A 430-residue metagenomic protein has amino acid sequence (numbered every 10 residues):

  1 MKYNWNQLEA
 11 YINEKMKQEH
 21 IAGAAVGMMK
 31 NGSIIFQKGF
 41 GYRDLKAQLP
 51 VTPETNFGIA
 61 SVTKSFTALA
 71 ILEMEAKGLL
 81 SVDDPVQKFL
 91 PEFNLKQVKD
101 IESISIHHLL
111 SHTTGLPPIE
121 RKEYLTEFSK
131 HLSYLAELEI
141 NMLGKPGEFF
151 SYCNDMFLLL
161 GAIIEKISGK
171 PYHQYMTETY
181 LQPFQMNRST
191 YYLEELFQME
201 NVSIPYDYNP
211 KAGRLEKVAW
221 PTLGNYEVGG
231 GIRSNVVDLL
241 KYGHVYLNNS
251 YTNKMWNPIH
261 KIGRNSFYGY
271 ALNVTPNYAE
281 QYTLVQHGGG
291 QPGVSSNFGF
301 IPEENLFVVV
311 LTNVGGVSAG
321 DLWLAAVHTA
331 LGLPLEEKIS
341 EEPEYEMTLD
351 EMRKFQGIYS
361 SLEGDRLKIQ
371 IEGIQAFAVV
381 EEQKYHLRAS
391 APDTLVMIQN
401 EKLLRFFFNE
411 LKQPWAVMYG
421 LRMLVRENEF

Functional and structural regions predicted by a protein language model:
M1-G39, E165-K166, K170, Q174-E178 (+2 more regions): Catalytic loop of the DD-peptidase/beta-lactamase superfamily, centered on the K-T-G motif and neighboring
M1-I59, L79, K96, K130-N141: Short, conserved catalytic-motif segment at the N-terminal edge
W5, E9, P53, G58-V62 (+5 more regions): Active-site helix/loop module of the DD-peptidase/beta-lactamase fold, centered on the serine-lysine SxxK catalytic
I21, G58-T63, K99-E102, F149-C153 (+2 more regions): Aromatic-acidic/polar surface patches that form glycan- and anion
Y42, P85-F93, Y124, E195 (+2 more regions): Short linear capping/connector segments at secondary-structure termini
T67: Active/ligand-binding-proximal structured segments within catalytic/core domains that scaffold catalytic residues
P118-V202, L215-H244, S296: Catalytic-site signature segments of enzymes, centered on catalytic residues
